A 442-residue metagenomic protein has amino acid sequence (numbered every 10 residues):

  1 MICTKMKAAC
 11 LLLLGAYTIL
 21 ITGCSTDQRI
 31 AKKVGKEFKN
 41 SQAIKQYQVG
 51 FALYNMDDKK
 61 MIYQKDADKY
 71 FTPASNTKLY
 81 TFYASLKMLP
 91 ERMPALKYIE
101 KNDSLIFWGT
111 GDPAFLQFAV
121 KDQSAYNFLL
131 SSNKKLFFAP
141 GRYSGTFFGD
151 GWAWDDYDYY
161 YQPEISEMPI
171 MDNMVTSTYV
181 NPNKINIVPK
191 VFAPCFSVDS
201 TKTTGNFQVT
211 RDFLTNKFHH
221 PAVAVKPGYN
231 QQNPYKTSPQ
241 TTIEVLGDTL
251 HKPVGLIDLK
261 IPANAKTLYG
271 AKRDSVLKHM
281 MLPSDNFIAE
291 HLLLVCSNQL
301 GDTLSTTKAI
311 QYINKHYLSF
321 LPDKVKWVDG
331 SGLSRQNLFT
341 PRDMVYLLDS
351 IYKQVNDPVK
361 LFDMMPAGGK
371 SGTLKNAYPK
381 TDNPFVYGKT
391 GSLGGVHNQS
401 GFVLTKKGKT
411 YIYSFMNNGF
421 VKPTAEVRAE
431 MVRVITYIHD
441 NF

Functional and structural regions predicted by a protein language model:
I2-L11: Bacterial N-terminal signal peptides that target proteins for export
I21-G23: C-terminal motif of bacterial Sec signal peptides marking the signal peptidase cleavage site
S25-Y70, L89-R92, L130-K134: Beta-lactamase-like hydrolase cores
K32, K36, Y80-Y83, S166 (+13 more regions): Solvent-exposed, polar/charged alpha-helical surfaces in well-ordered, non-transmembrane soluble domains, broadly
K59, K78-F82, M168, L246 (+5 more regions): Residue-level preference for non-acidic, small/hydrophobic
I62-Q64, L293-F442: Small-residue-rich helix-loop
F71-S85: Active/ligand-binding-proximal structured segments within catalytic/core domains that scaffold catalytic residues
K87-D323, N441: Conserved serine DD-peptidase/penicillin-binding transpeptidase domain and beta-lactam-recognizing active-site
